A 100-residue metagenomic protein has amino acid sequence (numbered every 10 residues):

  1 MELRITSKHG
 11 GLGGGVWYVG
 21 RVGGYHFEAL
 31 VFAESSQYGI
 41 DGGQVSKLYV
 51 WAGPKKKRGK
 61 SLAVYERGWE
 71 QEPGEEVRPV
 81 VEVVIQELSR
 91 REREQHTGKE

Functional and structural regions predicted by a protein language model:
M1-A33: Negatively charged, low-complexity tracts enriched in Asp/Glu with abundant Ser/Thr
Y25-E66: A short, structured beta-strand/loop element
A52-E100: Mixed-charge, Lys/Arg-enriched low-complexity segments
